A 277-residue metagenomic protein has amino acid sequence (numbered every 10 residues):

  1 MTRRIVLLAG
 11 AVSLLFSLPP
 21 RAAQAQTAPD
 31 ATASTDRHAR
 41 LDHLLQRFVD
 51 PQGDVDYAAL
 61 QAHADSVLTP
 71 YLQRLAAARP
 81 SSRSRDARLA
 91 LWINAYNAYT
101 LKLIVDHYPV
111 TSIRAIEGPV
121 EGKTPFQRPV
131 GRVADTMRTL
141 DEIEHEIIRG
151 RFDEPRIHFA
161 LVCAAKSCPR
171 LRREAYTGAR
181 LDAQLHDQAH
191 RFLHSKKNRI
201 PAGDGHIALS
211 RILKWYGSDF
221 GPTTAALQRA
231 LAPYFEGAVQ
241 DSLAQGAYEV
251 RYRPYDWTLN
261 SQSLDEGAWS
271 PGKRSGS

Functional and structural regions predicted by a protein language model:
R3-L7: N-terminal export leaders
L8-A9, V133: Intrinsically disordered, low-complexity segments enriched in polar/charged small residues
A9-S17: Bacterial N-terminal signal peptides
A22-T27: Boundary at the C-terminal end of the N-terminal hydrophobic targeting segment
A28-S277: Interaction/scaffold regions that mediate signaling and macromolecular assembly across diverse proteins
